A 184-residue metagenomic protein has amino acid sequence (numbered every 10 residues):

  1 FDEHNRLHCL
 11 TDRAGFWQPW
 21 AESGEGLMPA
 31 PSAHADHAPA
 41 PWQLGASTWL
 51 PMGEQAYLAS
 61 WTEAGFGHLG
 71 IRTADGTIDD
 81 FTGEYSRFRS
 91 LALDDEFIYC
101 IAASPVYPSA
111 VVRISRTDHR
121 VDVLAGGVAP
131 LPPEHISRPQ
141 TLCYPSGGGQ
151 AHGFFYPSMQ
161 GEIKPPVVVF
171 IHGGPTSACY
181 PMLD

Functional and structural regions predicted by a protein language model:
F1-D2, T11-D12, E22-S47, R72-R89 (+1 more regions): Multi-bladed beta-propeller domains
E3-H4, D12-G15, G24, E54 (+6 more regions): Short strand-connecting beta-turns/loops that link adjacent beta-strands
H4, R89-F97, I101-D184: Serine-hydrolase catalytic core recognition
R6-H8, A56-L58, I98: Hydrophobic beta-strand positions that form the internal "hydrophobic ladder" of WD40/Gbeta-like beta-propeller blades
H8-A21, S32-Q43, S60-H68, E84-Y85 (+3 more regions): A flexible loop/linker signature enriched in serine peptidases of the S9 family
P19, M28-S32, W49, H68 (+3 more regions): Secondary-structure boundary/capping motif
P19-A21, L27, W49, H68-I71 (+3 more regions): Hydrophobic beta-strand positions in blades of beta-propellers and related beta-sheet-rich domains
